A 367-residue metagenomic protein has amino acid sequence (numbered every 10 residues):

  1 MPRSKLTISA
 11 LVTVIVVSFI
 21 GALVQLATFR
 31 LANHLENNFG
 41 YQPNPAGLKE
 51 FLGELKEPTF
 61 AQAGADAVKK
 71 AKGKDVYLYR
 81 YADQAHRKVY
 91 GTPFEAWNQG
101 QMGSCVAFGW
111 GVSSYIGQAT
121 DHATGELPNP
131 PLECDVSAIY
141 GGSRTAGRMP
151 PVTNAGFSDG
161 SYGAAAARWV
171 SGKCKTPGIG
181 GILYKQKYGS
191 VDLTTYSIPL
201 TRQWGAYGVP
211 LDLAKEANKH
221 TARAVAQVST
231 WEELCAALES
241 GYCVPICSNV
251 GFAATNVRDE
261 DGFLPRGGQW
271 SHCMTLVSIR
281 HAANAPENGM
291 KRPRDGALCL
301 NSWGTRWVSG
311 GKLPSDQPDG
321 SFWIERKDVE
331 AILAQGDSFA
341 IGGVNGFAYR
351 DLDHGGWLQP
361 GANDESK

Functional and structural regions predicted by a protein language model:
P2-V12, G21-P131, A155-G178, K291: Structured alpha-helical subdomains that flank or immediately precede key functional sites
V16-V17: Intrinsic-disorder-driven secretion/translocation and chaperone-binding regions of pathogen effectors and toxins
L31, L35, R80, G111-Y115 (+4 more regions): Predominantly the structural core of cysteine protease catalytic domains
L48, K70, R87-Y90, F94-E95 (+7 more regions): A generic signature of intrinsically disordered, low-complexity regions enriched in glycine/proline and charged/polar
E126-P151: Acidic helix-start/capping segments at beta-turn-to-alpha-helix junctions
